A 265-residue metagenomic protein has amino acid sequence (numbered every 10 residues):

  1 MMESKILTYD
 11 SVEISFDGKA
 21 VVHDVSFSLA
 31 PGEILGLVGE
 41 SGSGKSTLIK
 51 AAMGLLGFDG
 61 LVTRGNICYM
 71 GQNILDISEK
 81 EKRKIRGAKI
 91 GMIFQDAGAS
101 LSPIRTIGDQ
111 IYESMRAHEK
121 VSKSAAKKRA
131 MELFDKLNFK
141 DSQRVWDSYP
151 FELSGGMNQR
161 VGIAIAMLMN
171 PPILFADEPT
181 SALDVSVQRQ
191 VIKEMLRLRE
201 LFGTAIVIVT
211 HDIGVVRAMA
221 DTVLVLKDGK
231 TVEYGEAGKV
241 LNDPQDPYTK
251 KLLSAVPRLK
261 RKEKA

Functional and structural regions predicted by a protein language model:
L7-Y9, V22, I85: Conserved structural motif at the start of ABC-family nucleotide-binding domains
V38-E40: The feature captures the beta-strand-to-loop junction immediately N-terminal to the Walker
L61-N73: Conserved ABC transporter NBD signature motif
L168-P172: A short, proline-enriched helix->beta-strand linker immediately N-terminal to the Walker B motif in ABC-type P-loop
V216-A218: A short, surface-exposed alpha-helical micro-motif characterized by mixed small hydrophobic and charged/polar residues
Y234-G235: ABC ATPase "signature
